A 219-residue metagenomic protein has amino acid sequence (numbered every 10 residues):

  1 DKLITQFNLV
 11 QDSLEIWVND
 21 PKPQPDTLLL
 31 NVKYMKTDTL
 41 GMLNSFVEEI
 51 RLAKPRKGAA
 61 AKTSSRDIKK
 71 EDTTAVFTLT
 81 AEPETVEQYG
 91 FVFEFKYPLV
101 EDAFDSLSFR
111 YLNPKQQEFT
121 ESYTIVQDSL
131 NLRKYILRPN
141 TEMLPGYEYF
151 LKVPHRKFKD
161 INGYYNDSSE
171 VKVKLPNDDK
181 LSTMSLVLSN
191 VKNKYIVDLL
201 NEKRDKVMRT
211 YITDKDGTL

Functional and structural regions predicted by a protein language model:
D1-L219: N-terminal targeting or signal-anchor segments and their processing/structural boundaries
